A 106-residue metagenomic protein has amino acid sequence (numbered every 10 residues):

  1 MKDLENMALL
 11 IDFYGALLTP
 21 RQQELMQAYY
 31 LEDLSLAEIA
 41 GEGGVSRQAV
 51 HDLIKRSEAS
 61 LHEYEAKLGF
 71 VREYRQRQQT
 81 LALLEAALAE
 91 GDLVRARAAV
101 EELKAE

Functional and structural regions predicted by a protein language model:
L9-L18: Short amphipathic alpha-helical boundary/capping segments
P20-E32: Short amphipathic alpha helix immediately N-terminal
L25, I39-A40, V50: Hydrophobic positions on the alpha-helical face of helix-turn-helix-like DNA-binding modules
S46-R47: Helix-turn-helix DNA-binding motif, specifically the short coil turn and the N-cap/start of the second
L53-R56: Residues within the DNA-recognition helix of helix-turn-helix
E58-E65: C-terminal flanking helix
K67-Q79: Short, basic, alpha-helical segments at the C-terminal edge of helix-turn-helix-like DNA-binding modules
Q79-E106: Helix-turn-helix/homeodomain-like alpha-helical modules used for DNA recognition and transcription-factor dimerization
